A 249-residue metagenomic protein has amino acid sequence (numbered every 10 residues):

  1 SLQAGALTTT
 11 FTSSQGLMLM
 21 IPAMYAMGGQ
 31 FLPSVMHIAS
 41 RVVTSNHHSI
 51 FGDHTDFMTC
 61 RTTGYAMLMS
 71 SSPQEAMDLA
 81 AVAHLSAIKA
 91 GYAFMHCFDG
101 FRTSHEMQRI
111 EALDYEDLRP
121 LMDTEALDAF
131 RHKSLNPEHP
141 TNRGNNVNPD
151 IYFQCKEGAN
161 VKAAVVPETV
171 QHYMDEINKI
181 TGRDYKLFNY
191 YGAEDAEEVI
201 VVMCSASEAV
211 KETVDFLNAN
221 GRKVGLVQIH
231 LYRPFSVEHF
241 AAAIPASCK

Functional and structural regions predicted by a protein language model:
S1-T59, Y65-I88: Thiamine diphosphate
T10, M36, H96, I200-V201 (+1 more regions): Structural beta-sheet core signal
S13, A39, D99, M203 (+1 more regions): Cofactor-binding loop segments of dinucleotide-utilizing enzymes, especially the Rossmann-like FAD- and NAD(P)+-binding
M20, N46, H105-M107, A209-K211: Short helix/loop capping segments that flank catalytic or ligand/cofactor-binding pockets
R41-V42, F98-H105, C204-A206: Glycine-rich beta-alpha junction loops
S45, C60, M174-K249: Thiamine diphosphate
N46, M69, P73, N142 (+3 more regions): Hydrophobic alpha-helical scaffolding
F94-N189: Conformationally flexible catalytic loops at phosphate/diphosphate-handling active centers
